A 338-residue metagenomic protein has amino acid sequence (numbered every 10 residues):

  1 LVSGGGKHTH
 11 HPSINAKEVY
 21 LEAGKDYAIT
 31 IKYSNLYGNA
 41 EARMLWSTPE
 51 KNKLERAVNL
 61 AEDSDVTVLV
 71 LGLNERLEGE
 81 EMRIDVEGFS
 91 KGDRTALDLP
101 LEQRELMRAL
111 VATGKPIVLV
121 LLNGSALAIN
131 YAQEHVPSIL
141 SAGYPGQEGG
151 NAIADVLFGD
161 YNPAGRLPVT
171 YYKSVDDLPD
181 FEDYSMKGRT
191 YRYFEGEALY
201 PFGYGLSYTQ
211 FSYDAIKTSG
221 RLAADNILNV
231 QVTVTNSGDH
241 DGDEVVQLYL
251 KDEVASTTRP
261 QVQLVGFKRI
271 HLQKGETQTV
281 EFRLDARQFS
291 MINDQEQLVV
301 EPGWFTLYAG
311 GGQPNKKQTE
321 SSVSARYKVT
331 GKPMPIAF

Functional and structural regions predicted by a protein language model:
L1-F338: C-terminal non-catalytic regions of proteins with extracellular/luminal or membrane-system context
